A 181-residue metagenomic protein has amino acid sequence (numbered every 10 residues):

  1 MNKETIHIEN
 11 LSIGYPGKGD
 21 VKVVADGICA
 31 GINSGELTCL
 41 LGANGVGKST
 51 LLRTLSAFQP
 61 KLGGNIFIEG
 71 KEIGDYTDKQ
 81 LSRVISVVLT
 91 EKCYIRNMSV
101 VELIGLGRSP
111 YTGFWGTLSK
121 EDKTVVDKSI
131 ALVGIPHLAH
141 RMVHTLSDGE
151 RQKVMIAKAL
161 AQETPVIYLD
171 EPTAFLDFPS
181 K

Functional and structural regions predicted by a protein language model:
I6, V23-G27: Conserved structural motif at the start of ABC-family nucleotide-binding domains
L41-A43: The feature captures the beta-strand-to-loop junction immediately N-terminal to the Walker
S56: Helix-to-loop junction immediately C-terminal to a conserved catalytic motif
G64-E72, L81: Conserved ABC transporter NBD signature motif
G105, K120-L138, E163: Conserved ABC ATPase "signature" region
G116-L118, M142-L146, E150: Conserved ABC ATPase signature
I167-E171: Catalytic Walker B motif of ABC-type/P-loop ATPase nucleotide-binding domains
